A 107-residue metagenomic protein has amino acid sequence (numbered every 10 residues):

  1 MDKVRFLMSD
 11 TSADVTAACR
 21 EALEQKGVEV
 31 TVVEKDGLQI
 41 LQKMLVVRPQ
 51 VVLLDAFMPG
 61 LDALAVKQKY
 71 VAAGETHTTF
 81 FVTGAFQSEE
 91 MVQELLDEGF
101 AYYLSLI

Functional and structural regions predicted by a protein language model:
M1-L7, T11, V15: Non-catalytic signal-transmission and effector/linker regions of two-component phosphorelay proteins
T11, V82-Q87, I107: Conserved active-site segment of CheY-like receiver
A13-V32: Two-component/phosphorelay signaling modules centered on CheY-like receiver
V33-V51: Acidic, metal-coordinating helix/loop segments flanking the phosphotransfer/catalytic sites of two-component signaling
G37, L53-Y70, S88-E89: Conserved phosphotransfer microenvironments
L45-V47, K69-H77, E98: Conserved phosphotransfer cores of two-component systems
V52, F80, Y102-L104: Two-component signal transduction core modules
A65, F86-L104: Alpha4 helix (beta4-alpha4-beta5 surface) of REC/receiver domains from two-component response regulators
